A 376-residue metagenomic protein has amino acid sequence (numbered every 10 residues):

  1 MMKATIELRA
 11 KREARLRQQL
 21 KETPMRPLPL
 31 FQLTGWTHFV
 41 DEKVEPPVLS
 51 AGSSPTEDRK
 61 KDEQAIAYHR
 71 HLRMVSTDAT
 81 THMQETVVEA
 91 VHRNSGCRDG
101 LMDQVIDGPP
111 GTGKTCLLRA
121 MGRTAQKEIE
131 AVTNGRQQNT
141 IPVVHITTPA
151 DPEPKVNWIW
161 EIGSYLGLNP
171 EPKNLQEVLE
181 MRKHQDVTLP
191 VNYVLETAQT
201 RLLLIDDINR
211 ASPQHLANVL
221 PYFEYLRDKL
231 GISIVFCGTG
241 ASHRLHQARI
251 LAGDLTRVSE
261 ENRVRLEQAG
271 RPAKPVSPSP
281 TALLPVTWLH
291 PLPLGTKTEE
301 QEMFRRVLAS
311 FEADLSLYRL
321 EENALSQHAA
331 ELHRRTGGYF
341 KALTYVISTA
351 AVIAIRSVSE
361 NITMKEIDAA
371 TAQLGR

Functional and structural regions predicted by a protein language model:
M2-S53, E57, R271-P285, P293-R376: C-terminal alpha-helical "lid" subdomain
K43-A51, P55-R59, P154-E161, L168-S233 (+5 more regions): Mid-core helix/loop region of P-loop NTP-binding domains shared across ATPases and GTPases
H69-H92: N-terminal pre-Walker A segment at the start of P-loop NTPase domains
D99-A120: Walker A/P-loop nucleotide-binding motif
T124-G135, L168-N169: Post-Walker A helix-loop "phosphate-sensing" segment adjacent to the P-loop in P-loop NTPases
V143-P152: A short hydrophobic beta-strand->loop->alpha-helix junction that borders the nucleotide-binding pocket of P-loop NTPases
R210-S212, P221-Q327: The catalytic "switch" region of P-loop NTPases
